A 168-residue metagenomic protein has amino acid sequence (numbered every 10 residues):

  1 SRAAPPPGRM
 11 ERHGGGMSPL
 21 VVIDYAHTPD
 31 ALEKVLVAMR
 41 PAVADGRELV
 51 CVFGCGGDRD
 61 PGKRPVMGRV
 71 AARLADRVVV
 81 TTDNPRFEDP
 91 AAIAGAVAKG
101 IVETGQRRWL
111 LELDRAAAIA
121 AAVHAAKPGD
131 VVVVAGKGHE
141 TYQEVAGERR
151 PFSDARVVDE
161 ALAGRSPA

Functional and structural regions predicted by a protein language model:
S1-A168: ATP-dependent carboxylate-amine ligase
